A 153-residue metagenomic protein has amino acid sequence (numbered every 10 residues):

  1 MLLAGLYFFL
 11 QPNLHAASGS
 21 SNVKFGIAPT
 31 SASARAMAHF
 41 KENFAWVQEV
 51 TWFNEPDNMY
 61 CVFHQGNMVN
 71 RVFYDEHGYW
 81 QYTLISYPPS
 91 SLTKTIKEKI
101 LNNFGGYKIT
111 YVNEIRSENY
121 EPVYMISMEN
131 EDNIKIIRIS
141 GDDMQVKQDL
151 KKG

Functional and structural regions predicted by a protein language model:
M1-S21: Bacterial Sec-dependent N-terminal signal peptides
S18-G153: Interaction-mediating elements
